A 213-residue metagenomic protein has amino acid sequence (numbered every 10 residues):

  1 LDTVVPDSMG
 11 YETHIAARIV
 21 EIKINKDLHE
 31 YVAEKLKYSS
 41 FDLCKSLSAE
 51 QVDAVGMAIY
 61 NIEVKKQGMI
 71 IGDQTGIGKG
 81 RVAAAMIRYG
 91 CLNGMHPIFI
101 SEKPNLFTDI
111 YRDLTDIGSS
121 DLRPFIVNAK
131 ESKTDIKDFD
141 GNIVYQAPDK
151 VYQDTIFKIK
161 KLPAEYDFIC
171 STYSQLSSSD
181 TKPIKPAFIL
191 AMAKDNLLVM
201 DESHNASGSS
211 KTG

Functional and structural regions predicted by a protein language model:
V4-S46, Q67, G80, C91-G213: SF2 helicase/translocase NTPase motor core, specifically the RecA-like lobe 1 inter-motif segment between Walker
C44-Q67: N-terminal pre-P-loop "Q-motif" helix
G56, A85, Y89: Active-site signature of alpha/beta-hydrolase-fold catalytic machinery across serine- and Asp/Cys-nucleophile hydrolases
K66-M86: Walker A/P-loop
